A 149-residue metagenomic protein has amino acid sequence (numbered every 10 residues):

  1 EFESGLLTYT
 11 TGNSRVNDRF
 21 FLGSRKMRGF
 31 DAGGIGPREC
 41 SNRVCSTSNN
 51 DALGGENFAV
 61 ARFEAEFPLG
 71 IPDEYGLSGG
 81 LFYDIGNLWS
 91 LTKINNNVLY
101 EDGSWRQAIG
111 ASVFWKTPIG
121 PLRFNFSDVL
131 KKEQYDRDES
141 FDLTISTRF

Functional and structural regions predicted by a protein language model:
E1-L77, L81-T92, N97-V98, Y135 (+1 more regions): C-terminal outer-membrane beta-barrel translocator/porin domains of Gram-negative envelope proteins and their
F58-R62, R106-G110, S140: Transmembrane beta-barrel architecture of outer-membrane proteins
A65-P68, A111-K116: Short basic/hydrophobic patches in alpha-helices and adjacent helix-turn junctions that form amphipathic surface motifs
I71-D73, W115-F124: Repeated loop/turn-to-beta-strand initiation elements of outer-membrane beta-barrel proteins
S78-F82, P121-S127: Conserved active-site loop/cleft motifs that coordinate metal ions or position small ligands
I94-V113: A short alpha/beta connector and helix-capping loop motif
V113-G120, D138-F149: Outer-membrane beta-barrel "beta-signal"
D128-K132: A short, acidic, flexible beta-alpha connecting loop/helix-capping segment that sits on the rim of active
